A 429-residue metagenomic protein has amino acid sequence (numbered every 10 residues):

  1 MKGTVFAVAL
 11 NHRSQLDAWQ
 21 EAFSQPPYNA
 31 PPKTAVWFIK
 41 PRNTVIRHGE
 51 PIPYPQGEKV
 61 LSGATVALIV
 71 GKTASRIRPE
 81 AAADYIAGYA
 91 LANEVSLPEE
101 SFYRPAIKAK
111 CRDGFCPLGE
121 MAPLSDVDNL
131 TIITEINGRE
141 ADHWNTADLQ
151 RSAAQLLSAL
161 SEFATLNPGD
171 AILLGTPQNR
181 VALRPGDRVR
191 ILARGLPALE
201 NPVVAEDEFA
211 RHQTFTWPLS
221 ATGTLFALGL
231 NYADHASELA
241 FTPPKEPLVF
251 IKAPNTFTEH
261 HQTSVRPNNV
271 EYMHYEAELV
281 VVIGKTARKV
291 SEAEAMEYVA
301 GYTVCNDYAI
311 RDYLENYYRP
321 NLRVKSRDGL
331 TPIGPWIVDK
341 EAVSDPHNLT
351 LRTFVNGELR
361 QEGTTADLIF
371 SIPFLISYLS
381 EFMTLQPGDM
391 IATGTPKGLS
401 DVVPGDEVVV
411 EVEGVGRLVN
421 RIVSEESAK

Functional and structural regions predicted by a protein language model:
M1-K72, A198-A277, N420: Extended, compositionally biased flexible segments
Q15, S96-S220, N231, H235 (+2 more regions): Catalytic-pocket segment enriched in acidic/His residues
Q15-D17, H48, I77-P79, E100 (+4 more regions): Short helix/loop capping segments that flank catalytic or ligand/cofactor-binding pockets
F38, A67-K72, S158, G169 (+3 more regions): Short, conserved beta-strand element in jelly-roll/cupin
T65-I69, I133, E278-V282, T303 (+1 more regions): Residues embedded in well-ordered beta-strands
A74-I77, L124-D128, A287-S291, A342-S344: Short helix-loop capping/hinge motifs at secondary-structure junctions, enriched in acidic/polar residues
S75-Y89, R288-Y302: N-terminal accessory regions of nucleic-acid-interacting proteins
